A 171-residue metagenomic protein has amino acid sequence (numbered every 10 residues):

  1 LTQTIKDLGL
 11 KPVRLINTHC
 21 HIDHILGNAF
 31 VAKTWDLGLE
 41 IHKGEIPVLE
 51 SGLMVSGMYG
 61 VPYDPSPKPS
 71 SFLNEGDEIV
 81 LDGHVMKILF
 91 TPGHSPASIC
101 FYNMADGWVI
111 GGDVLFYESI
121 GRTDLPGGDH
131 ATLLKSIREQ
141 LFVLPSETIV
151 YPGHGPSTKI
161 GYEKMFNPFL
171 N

Functional and structural regions predicted by a protein language model:
T2-V80, M165-F169: Active-site HxH/HxHxD metal-binding segment of metal-dependent hydrolases
M54-M58, E78, H84-N171: Metallo-beta-lactamase
